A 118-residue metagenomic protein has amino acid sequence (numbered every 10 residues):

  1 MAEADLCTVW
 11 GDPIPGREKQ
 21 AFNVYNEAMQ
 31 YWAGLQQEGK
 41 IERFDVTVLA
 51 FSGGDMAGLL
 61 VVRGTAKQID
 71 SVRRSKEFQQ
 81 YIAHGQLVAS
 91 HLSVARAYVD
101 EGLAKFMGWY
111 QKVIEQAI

Functional and structural regions predicted by a protein language model:
M1-M56, G64-R74, V94-I118: Short S/T/G/P-rich N-terminal loop/turn motif that feeds into the first structured element of a domain
M56-G58, V88: Residues that flank catalytic or metal-binding motifs in active/ligand-binding sites
V61: Active-site scaffold segments
S75-Q79: A short linear boundary/processing microfeature
Q80-Y98: Conserved short beta-strand edge segments in small beta-sheet-based binding/regulatory domains
